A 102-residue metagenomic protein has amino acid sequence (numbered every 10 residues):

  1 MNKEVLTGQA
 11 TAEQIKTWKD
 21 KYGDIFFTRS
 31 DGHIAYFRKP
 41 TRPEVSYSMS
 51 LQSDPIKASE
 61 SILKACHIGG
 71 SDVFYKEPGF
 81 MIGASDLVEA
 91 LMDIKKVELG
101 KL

Functional and structural regions predicted by a protein language model:
M1-K19: Short, basic/low-complexity N-terminal boundary segments at the transition from targeting/disordered tails
D20-Y22, R29-L102: Short, surface-exposed, charged amphipathic helix/loop patches that serve as local interaction elements
